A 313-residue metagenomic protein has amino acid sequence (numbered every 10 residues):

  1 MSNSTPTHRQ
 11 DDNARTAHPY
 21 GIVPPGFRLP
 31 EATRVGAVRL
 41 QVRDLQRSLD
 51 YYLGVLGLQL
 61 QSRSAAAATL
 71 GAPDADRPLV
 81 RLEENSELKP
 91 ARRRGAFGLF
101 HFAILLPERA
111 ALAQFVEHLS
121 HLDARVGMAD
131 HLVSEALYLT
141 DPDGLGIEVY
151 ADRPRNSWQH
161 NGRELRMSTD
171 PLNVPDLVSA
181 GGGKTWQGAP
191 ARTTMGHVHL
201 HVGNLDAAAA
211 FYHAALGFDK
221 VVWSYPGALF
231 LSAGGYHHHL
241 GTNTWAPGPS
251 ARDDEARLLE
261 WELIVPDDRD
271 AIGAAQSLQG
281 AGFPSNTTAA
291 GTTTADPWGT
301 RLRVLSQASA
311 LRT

Functional and structural regions predicted by a protein language model:
M1-S62, P73-R125, T140-V222, A233-T288 (+1 more regions): Glyoxalase I/VOC metalloenzyme domain signal
A66-A67, L132-E135, Y225-G227, T288-A290: Short acidic/glycine-enriched loop/turn segments that link adjacent beta-strands
D130-L132, G234: A short beta-turn/loop motif at secondary-structure boundaries
